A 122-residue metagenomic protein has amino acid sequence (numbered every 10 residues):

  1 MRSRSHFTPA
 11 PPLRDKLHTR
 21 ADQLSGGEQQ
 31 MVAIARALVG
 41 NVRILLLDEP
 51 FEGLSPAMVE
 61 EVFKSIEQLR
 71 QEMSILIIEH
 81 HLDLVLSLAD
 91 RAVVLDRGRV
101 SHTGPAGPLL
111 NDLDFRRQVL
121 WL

Functional and structural regions predicted by a protein language model:
R20-L24, E28: Conserved ABC ATPase signature
L24, A37-L38: ABC ATPase signature
V39-R43, E72: A short, proline-enriched helix->beta-strand linker immediately N-terminal to the Walker B motif in ABC-type P-loop
E49-P50: Walker B catalytic motif
V59-E72: Helical segment within the ABC ATPase nucleotide-binding domain
V85-S87: A short, surface-exposed alpha-helical micro-motif characterized by mixed small hydrophobic and charged/polar residues
T103-G104: ABC ATPase "signature
